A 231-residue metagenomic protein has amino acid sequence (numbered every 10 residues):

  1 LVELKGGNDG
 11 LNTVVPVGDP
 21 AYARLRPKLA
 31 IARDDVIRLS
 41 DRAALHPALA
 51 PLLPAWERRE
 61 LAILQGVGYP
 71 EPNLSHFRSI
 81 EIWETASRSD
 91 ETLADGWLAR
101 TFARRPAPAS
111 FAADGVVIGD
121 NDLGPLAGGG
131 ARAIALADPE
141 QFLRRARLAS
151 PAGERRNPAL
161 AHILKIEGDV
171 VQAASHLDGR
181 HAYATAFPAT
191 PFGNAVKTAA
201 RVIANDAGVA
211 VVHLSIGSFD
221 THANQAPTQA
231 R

Functional and structural regions predicted by a protein language model:
L1-R231: Feature for exported/extracytoplasmic and membrane-associated proteins, marking the mature portion
